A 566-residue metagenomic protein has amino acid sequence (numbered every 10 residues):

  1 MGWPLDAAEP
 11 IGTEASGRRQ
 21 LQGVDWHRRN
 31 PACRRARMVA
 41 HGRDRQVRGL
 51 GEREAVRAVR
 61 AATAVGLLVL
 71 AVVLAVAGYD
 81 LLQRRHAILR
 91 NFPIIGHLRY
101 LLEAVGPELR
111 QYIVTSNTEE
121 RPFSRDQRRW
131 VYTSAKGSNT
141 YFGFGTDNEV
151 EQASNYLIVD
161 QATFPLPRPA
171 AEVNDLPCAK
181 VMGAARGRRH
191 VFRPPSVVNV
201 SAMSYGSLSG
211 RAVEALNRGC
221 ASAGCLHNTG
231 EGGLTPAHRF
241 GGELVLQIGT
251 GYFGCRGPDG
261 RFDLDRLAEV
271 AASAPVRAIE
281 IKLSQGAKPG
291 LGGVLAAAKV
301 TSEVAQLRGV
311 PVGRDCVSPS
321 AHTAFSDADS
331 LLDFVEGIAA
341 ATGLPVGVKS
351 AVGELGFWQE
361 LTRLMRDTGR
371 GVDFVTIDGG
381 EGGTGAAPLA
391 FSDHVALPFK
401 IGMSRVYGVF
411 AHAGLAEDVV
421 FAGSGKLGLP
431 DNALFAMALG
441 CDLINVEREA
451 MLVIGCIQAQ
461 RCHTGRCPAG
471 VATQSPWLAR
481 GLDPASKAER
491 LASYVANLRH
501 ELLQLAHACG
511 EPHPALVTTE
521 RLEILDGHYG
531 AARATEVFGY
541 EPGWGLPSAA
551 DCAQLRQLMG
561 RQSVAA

Functional and structural regions predicted by a protein language model:
M1-E52: Intrinsic low-complexity, intrinsically disordered coil/linker regions enriched in small/polar and charged residues
R57-A221, C225-N228, G232-G242, L246-P258 (+3 more regions): Conserved, well-structured core domains of diverse proteins
A104, E108, A223, V270 (+11 more regions): Change "in soluble alpha/beta enzymes" to "in soluble alpha/beta proteins
G230-G232, L344-K349, V372, A416 (+1 more regions): Flexible, glycine/charged-enriched surface loops at secondary-structure junctions
L246, G254, A297-S326, G385-K400 (+1 more regions): Glycine-rich tight-turn/loop motif centered on a GG-T
S273-P275, E280-K282, G286-R308, Q460-W477 (+1 more regions): Mobile "lid/hinge" segments at catalytic clefts and subdomain interfaces of large enzymes
V317-A479: Glycine-rich phosphate/ribose-binding loops and adjacent secondary-structure elements that form binding surfaces
G428-D431, M437-G543, S548-R561: Gly/Ser/Thr/Ala-enriched C-terminal appendages of enzymes
